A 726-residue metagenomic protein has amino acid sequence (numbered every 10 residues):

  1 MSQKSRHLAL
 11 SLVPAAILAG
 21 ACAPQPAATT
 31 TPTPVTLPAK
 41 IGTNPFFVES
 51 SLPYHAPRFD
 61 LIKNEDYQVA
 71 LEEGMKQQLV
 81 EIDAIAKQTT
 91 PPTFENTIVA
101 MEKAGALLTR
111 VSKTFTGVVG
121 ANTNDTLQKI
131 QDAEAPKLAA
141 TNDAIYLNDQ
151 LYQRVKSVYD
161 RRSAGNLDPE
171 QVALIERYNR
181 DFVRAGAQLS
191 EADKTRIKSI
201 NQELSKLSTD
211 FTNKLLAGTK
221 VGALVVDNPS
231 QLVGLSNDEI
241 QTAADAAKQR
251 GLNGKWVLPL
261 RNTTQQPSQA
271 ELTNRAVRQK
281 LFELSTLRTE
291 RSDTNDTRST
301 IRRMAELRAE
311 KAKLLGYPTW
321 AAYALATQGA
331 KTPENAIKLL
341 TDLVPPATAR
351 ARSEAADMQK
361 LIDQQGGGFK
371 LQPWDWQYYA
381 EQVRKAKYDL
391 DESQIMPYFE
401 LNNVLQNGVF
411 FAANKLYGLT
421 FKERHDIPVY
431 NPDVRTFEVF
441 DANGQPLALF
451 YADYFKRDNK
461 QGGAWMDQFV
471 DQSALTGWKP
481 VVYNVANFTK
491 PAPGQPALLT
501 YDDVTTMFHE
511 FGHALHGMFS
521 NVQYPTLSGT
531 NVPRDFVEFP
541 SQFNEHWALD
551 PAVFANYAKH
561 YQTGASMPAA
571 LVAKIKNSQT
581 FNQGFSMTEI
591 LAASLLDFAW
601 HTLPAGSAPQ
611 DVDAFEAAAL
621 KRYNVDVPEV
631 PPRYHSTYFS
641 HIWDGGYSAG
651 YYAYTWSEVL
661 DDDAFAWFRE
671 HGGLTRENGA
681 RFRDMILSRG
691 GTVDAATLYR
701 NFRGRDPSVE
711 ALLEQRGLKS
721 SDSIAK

Functional and structural regions predicted by a protein language model:
S2-L10: Bacterial N-terminal signal peptides that target proteins for export
L18-A21: C-terminal motif of bacterial Sec signal peptides marking the signal peptidase cleavage site
A23-Q25: Bacterial signal peptide processing site
A28-T242, F668, K726: N-terminal helix-rich structural modules
V35-I62, D66, G234, T242 (+11 more regions): C-terminal, non-catalytic "cap/extension" segments appended to globular domains
S51-D66, F115-E134, S157-S199, P259-S299 (+6 more regions): Short His/Asp/Glu-rich catalytic/ion-coordination signatures at enzyme active sites or charged loops
E170, L174, E203-K206, N213 (+8 more regions): Active-site-proximal, well-structured secondary-structure segments within enzyme catalytic domains
T489-F508: Short pre-active-site segment immediately N-terminal to the catalytic Zn-binding motif
